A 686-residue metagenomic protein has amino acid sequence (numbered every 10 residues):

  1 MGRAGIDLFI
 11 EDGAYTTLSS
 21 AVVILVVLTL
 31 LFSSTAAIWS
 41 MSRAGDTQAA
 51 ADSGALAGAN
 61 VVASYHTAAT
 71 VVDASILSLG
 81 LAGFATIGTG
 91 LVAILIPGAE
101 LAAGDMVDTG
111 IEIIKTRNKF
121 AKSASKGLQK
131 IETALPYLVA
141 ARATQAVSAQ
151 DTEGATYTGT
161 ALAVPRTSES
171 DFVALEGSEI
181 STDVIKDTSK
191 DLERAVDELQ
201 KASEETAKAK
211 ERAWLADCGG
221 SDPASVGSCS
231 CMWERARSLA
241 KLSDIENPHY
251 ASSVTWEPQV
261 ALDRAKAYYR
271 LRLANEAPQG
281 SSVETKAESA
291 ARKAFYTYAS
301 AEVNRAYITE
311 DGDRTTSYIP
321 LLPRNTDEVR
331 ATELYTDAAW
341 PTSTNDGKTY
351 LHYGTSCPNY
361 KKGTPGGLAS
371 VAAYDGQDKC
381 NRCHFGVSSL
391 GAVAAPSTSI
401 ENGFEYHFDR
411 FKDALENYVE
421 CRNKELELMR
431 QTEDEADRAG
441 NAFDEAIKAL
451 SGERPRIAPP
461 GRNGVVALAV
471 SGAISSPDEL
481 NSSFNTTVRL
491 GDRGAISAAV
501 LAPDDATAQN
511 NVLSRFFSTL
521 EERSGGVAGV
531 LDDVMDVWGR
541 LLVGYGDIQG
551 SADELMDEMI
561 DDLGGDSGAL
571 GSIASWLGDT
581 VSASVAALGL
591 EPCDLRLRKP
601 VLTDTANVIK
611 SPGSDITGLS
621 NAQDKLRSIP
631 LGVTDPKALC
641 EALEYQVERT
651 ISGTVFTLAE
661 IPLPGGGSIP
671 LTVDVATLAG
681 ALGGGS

Functional and structural regions predicted by a protein language model:
M1-T89: Alpha-helical assembly-interface signal, strongest on the long, hydrophobic N-terminal helix that forms
A74-Y350, T355-P358, A373, H384-S686: Long, compositionally biased low-complexity segments
N359-P365: SH3/SH3-like (including bacterial SH3b) beta-barrel domains that bind proline-rich motifs or cell-wall ligands
P365-F385: A short, charged, amphipathic alpha-helix used as a generic interaction element across diverse proteins
